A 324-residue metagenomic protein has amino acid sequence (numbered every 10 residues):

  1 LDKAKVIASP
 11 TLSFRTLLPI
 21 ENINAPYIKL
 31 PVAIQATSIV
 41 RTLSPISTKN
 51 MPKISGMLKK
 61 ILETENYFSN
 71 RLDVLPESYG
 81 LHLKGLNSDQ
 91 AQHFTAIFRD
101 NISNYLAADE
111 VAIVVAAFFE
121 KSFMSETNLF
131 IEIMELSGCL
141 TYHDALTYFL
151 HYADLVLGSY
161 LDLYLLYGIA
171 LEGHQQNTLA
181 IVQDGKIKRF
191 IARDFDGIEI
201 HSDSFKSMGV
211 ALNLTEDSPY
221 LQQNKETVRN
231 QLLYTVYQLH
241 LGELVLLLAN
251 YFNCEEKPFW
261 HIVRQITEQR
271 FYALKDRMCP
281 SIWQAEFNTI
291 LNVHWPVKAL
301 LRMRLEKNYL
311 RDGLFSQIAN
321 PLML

Functional and structural regions predicted by a protein language model:
L1-L155, V182-L324: Nucleotide/phosphate-binding site architecture used for ATP/NTP-dependent chemistry
L157-L161: Short C-lobe core helix of eukaryotic-like protein kinase catalytic domains
D162-Y167: Protein kinase catalytic-loop region centered on the HRD/HxD motif
G168-I181: A short glycine-rich, hydrophobically flanked beta-strand micro-motif that places a catalytic Asp/Glu for divalent metal
